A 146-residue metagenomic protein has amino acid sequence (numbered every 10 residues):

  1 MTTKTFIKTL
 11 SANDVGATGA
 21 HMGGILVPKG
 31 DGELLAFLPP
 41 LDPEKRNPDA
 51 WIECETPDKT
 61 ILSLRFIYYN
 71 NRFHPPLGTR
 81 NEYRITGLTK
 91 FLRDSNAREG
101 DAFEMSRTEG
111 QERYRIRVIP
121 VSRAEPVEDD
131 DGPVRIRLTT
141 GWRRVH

Functional and structural regions predicted by a protein language model:
M1-H146: Acidic, low-complexity intrinsically disordered regions
